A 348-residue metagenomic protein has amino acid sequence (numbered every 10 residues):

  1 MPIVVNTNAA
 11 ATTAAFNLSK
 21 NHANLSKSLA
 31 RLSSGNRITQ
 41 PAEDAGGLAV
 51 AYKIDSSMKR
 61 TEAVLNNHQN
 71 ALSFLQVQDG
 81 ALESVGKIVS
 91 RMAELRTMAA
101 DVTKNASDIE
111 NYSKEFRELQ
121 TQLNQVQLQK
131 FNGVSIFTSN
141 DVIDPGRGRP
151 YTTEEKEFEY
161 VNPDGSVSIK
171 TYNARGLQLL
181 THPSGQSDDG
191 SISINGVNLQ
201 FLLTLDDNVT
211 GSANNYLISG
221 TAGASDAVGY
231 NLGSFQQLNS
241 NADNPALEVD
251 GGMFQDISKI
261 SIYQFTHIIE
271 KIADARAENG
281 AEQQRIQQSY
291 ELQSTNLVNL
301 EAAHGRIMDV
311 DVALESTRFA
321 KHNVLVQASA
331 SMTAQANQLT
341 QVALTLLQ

Functional and structural regions predicted by a protein language model:
P2-A11, Q40, Y52, L65-E291 (+2 more regions): Amphipathic alpha-helical coiled-coil/heptad-repeat segments
I3-S26, A30: Donor-binding/catalytic cores of nucleotide-activated saccharide and glycerol-phosphate transferases/polymerases
N17, H22-S26, Y52-N66, A330-A334: Parallel, heptad-repeat alpha-helical coiled-coil signal-transduction segments
L32-K53, D309-V310: Short amphipathic helix-turn modules centered on a small-residue break
A106, V312-R318: Surface-exposed loop/turn positions within long extracellular repeat scaffolds, especially the passenger domains
